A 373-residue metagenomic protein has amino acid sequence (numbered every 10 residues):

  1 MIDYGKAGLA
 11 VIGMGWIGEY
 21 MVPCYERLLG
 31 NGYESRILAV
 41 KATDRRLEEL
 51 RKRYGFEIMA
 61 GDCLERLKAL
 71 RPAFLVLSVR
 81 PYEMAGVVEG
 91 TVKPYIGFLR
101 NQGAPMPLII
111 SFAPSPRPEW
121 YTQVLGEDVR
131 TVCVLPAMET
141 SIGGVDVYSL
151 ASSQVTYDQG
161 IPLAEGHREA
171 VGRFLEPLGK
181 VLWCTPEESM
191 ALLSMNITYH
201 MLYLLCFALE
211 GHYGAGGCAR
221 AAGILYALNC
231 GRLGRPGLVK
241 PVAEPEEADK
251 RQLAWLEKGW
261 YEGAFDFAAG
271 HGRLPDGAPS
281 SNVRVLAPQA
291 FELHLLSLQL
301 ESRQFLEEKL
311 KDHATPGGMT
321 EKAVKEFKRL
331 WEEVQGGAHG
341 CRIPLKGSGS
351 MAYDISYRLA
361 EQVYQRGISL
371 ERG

Functional and structural regions predicted by a protein language model:
M1-A7, A227-G373: NAD(P)-dependent Rossmann-like dehydrogenase/reductase catalytic/cofactor-binding core
M1-F74, F174-P177, G211-G217, G270-D276: NAD(P)+-binding Rossmann beta1-loop-alpha1 motif at the extreme N-terminus of oxidoreductases
M14, S189-L192, A314: Structured catalytic cores of enzymes that bind and process phosphorylated ligands/cofactors
M21, Y54, I58-A170: Rossmann-like NAD(P)(H) cofactor-binding subdomain of soluble oxidoreductases
I37, L47, L67, M84 (+3 more regions): Small-residue helix-packing motif on alpha-helices
T140-S141, E176-M201, G214-E257, P279 (+1 more regions): Conserved Rossmann-fold dehydrogenase catalytic segment
I161-T185, K311, M319-F327: A charged, well-structured terminal subsegment
L204: Active-site loop-to-helix "anion-binding N-cap" substructures in soluble metabolic enzymes
